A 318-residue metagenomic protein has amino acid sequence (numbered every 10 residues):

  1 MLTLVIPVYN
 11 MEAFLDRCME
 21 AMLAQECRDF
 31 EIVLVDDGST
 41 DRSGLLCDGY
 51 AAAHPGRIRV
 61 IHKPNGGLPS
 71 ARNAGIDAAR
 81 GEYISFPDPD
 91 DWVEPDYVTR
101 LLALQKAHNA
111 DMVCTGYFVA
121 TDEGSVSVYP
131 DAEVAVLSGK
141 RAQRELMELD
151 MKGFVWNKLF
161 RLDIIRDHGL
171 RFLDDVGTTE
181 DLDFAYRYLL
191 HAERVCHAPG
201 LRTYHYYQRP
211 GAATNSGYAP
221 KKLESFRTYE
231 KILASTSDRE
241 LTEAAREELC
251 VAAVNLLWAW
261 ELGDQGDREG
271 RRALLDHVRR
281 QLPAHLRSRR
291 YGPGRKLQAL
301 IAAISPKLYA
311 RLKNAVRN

Functional and structural regions predicted by a protein language model:
M1-T3, E31, D183: Cell-envelope/extracellular polymer assembly enzymes that use nucleotide-activated donors
E20-D29: Short, acidic, metal-binding catalytic loop of nucleotide-sugar glycosyltransferases
D36-L45, P64, D88: A conserved acidic beta->alpha catalytic loop
K63-A79: Glycine-rich, basic loop-to-helix element that forms the pyrophosphate-binding segment of sugar-nucleotide handling
L68, P89-P199, Y204-P220, I232: Donor-binding/catalytic cores of nucleotide-activated saccharide and glycerol-phosphate transferases/polymerases
I84: Short aromatic/hydrophobic "clamp" motif used to bind/position activated sugar donors
E193, R202-R209, N215-E240, N255 (+1 more regions): Catalytic core of nucleotide-sugar-dependent glycosyltransferases
L262-N318: Membrane-interface aromatic/basic loop that binds lipid-linked glycans or pyrophosphate carriers, typified by
